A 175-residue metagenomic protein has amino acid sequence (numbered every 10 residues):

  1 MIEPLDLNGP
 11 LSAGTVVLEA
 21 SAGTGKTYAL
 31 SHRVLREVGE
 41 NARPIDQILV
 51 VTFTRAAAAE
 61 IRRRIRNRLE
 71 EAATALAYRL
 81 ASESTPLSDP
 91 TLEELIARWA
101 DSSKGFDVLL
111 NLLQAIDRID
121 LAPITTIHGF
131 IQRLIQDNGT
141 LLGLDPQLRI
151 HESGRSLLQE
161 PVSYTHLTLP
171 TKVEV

Functional and structural regions predicted by a protein language model:
M1-L141: P-loop NTPase Walker
T140-L148: Short hinge/gating elements
R149-G154: Short alpha-helix boundary/capping segments
P161-S163: Acidic, proline/serine/threonine- and glycine-rich low-complexity intrinsically disordered segments
T165-T171: Conserved small/polar residues in nucleotide/adenosyl-binding loops
